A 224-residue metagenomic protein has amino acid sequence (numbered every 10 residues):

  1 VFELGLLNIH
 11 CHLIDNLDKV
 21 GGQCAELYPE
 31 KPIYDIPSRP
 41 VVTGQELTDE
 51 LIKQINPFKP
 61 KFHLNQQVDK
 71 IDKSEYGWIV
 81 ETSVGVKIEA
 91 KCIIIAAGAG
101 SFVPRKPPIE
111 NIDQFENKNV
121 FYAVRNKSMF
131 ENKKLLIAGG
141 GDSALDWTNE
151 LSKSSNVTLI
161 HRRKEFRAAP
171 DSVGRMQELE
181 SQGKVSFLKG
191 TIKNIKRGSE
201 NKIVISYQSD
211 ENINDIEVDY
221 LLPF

Functional and structural regions predicted by a protein language model:
V1-D18, E116-A169, E211-N214: Rossmann-like dinucleotide/flavin-binding elements
V1-N16, G85, E89-K106: N-terminal-biased segments
F2-E3, A25-E26, R105-I109, T148-E150 (+1 more regions): Short amphipathic alpha-helical segments
L17-V42, A169-R175: Conserved N-terminal glycine-rich FAD pyrophosphate-binding loop of Rossmann-like flavoproteins
K19, I36-H63: Conserved FAD-binding subdomain of flavin-dependent enzymes
I52-T82, I88-A90, S152-F224: A Rossmann-like FAD-binding core segment of flavoenzymes
V84, I93, A97-A123, Q208-F224: Glycine-rich beta-alpha-beta "Rossmann" dinucleotide-binding loop(s) and their flanking helix/strand
